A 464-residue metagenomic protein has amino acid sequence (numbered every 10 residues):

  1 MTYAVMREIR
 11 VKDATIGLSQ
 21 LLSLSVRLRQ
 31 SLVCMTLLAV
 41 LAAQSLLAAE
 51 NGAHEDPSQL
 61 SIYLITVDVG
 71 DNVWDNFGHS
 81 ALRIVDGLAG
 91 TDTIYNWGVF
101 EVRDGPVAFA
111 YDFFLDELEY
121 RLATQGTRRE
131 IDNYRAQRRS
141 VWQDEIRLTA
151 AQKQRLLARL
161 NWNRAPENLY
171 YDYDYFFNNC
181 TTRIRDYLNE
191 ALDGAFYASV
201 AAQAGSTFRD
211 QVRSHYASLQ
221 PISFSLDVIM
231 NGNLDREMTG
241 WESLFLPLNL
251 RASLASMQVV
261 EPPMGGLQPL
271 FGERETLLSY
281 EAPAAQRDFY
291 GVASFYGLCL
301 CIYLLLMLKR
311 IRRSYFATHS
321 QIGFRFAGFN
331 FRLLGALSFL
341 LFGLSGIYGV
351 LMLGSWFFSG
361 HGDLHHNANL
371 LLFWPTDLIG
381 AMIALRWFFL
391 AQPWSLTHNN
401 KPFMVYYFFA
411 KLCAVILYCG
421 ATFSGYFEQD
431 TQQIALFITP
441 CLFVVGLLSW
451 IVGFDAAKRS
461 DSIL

Functional and structural regions predicted by a protein language model:
M1-R27: N-terminal secretory signal peptides that target proteins for export/translocation
S31-Q44: Bacterial N-terminal signal peptides
S58-R139, L364: Glycine-rich catalytic cores of cysteine/serine-nucleophile enzymes that process amide/ester linkages in cell-envelope
E130-S206, R313-A317: Active-site nucleophile-His-acid catalytic modules used for acyl/amide transfer and hydrolysis across diverse enzymes
F176-R251: Soluble non-transmembrane domains of integral membrane proteins
E242-G272: Extended, hydrophilic extramembrane loops/domains of integral membrane proteins
V260-G362, L372: Core alpha-helical transmembrane segments of integral membrane proteins
G343-L464: Generic detector of multi-pass transmembrane helix bundles and their immediately adjacent loops in polytopic membrane
